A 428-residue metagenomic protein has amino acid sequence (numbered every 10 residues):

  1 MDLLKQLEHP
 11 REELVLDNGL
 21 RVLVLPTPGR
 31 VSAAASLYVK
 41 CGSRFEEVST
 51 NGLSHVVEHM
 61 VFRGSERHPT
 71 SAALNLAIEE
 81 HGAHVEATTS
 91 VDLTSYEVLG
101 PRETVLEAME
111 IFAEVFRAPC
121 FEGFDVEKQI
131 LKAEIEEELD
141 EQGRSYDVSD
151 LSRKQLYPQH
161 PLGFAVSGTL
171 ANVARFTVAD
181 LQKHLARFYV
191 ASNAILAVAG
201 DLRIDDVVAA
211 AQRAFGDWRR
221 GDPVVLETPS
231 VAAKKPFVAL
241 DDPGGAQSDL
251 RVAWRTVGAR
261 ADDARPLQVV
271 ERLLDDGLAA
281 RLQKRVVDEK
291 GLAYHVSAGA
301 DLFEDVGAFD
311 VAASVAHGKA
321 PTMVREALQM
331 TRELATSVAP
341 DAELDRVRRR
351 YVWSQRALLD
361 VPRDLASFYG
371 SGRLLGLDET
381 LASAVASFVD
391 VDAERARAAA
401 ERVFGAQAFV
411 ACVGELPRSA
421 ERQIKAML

Functional and structural regions predicted by a protein language model:
M1-S32: N- or domain-start disorder-to-order transition segments that initiate the globular core
D2-L3, H9-R11, I195-A197, R348-L428: C-terminal regions of mature proteins
D2-L7, E12, P158, L162 (+7 more regions): An aromatic/glycine/proline-enriched structural segment found at the starts of mature extracellular/organellar domains
G19, L37, H55, I78 (+14 more regions): Buried hydrophobic packing residues in well-ordered domains
G29, A34-L99, A165, L273-L292 (+1 more regions): M16/MPP (pitrilysin/insulinase) zinc-metallopeptidase core fold and M16-derived inactive scaffolds
V39, E66-P69, A73-H184, D205 (+4 more regions): Acidic/histidine-enriched segments that form metal/cofactor-coordinating and catalytic pocket/exosite environments
R251-R255, L274-V315, Q355: A structural supersecondary motif
A313-P340: Extended amphipathic alpha-helical segments enriched in small hydrophobics
